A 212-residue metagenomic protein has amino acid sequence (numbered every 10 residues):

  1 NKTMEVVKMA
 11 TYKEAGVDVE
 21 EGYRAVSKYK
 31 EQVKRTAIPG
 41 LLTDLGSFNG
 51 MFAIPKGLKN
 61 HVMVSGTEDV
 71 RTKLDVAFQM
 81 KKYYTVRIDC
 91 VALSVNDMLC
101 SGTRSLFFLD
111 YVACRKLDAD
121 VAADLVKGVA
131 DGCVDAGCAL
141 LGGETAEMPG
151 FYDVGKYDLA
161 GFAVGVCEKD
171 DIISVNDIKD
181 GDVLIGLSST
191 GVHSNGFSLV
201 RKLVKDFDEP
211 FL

Functional and structural regions predicted by a protein language model:
V6-L212: Helix-biased detector of long, well-ordered alpha-helical tracts
